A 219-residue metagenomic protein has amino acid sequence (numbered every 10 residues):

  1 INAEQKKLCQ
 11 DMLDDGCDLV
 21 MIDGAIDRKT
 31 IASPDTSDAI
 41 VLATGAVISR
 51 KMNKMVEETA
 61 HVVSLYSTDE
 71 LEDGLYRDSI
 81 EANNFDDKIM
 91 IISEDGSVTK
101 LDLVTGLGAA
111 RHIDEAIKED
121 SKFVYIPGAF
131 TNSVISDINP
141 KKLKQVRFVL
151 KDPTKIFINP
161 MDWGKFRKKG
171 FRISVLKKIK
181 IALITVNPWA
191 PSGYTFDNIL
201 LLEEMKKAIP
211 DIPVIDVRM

Functional and structural regions predicted by a protein language model:
I1-N2: P-loop/Walker-type NTP enzyme "switch/lid" segment
D11-L19, G24-A208: Conserved catalytic-core segment of NTP-binding enzymes
I209, P213-D216: Charged, structured surface patches that assemble and position nucleic-acid processing machinery
M219: Binuclear metal-ion centers of metallo-dependent hydrolases, dominated by the metallo-beta-lactamase
